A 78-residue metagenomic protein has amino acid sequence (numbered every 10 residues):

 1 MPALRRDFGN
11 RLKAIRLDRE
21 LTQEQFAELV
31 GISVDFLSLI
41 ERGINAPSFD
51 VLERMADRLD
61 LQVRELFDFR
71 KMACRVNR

Functional and structural regions predicted by a protein language model:
M1-D18: A short, Lys/Arg-rich alpha-helix, primarily the initiator
P2, D57, F67-R78: Short, charged recognition helix plus adjacent turn of helix-turn-helix-like nucleic-acid-binding domains
K13, E24, E53: Residues within the helices of the helix-turn-helix
L17, E28, D57: Alpha-helical residues within the helix-turn-helix
E20-L39: Short alpha-helical DNA-recognition segment
G31, D50-E65: DNA major-groove recognition helix of helix-turn-helix/homeodomain DNA-binding modules
R42: Short, conserved catalytic or interaction motifs in soluble domains
